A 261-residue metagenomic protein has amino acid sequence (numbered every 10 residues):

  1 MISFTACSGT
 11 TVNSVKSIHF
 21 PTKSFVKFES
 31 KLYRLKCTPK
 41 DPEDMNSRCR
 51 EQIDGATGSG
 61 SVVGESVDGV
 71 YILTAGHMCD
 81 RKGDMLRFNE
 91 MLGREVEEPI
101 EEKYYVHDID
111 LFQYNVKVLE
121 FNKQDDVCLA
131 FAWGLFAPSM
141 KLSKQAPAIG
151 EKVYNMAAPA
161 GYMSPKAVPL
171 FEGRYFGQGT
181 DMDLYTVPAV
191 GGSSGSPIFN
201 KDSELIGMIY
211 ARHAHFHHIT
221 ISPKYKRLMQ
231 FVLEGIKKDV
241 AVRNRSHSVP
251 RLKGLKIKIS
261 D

Functional and structural regions predicted by a protein language model:
M1-T5: Sec-dependent bacterial lipoprotein signal peptides
C7-V67, I72-A75, L252-S260: N-terminal activation segment of mature serine protease catalytic domains
S14-S17, S24, S61-V62, K82-G83 (+3 more regions): Active-site substrate-binding loop(s) of clan PA
T57, V63-K123, A211: Catalytic-histidine neighborhood of serine endopeptidases, predominantly the chymotrypsin-like S1/PA family
S61, P188-I209: Catalytic nucleophile loop of clan PA
V70-T74, D126-A132, D183-Y185: A generic structural motif
G93-E95, E102, L205-D261: C-terminal cap/linker of serine protease catalytic domains
A137-S193, I209-T220: Flexible, gly/ser-rich surface segments that form the specificity/activation loops bordering the active-site cleft
